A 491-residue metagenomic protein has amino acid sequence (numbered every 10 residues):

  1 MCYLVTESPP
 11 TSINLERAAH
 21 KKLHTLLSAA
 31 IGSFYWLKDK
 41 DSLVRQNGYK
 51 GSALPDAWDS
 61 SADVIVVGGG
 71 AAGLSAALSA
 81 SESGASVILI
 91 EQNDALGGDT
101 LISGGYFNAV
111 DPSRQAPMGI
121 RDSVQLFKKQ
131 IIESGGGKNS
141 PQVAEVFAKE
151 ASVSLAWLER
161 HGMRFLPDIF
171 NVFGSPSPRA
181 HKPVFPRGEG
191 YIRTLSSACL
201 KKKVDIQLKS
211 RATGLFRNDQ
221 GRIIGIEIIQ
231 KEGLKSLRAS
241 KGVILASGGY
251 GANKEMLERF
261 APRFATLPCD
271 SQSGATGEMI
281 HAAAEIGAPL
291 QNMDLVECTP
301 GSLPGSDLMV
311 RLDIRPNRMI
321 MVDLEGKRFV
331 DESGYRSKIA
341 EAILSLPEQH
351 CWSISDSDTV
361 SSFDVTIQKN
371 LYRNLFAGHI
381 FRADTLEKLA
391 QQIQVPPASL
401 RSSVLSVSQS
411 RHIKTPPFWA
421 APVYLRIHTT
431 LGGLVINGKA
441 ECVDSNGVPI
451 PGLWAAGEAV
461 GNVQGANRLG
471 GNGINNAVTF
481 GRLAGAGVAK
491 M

Functional and structural regions predicted by a protein language model:
C2-E7, I13-V64, V463: Extreme N-terminal leader/targeting segments of oxidoreductases
S28-A30, W36, G51, S86 (+4 more regions): Conserved N-terminal/central alpha/beta ligand/cofactor-binding core
V64-L89: N-terminal Rossmann-like FAD-binding beta1-loop-alpha1 element of flavoenzymes
G70-A71, D94, V404: Residue-level detector of alpha-helix initiation sites
L208-R222: A conserved short coil-to-beta-strand element within the FAD-binding core of flavoproteins
G214, S399-N467: A glycine-rich dinucleotide-binding beta-alpha-beta segment and adjacent secondary-structure elements that constitute
K231-S302, F480-L483: Glycine-rich loop(s) and the adjacent beta-strand/alpha-helix scaffold that form part
T276, I280-V395: An anion/pyrophosphate-binding glycine-rich loop and adjacent beta-alpha core in soluble alpha-beta enzymes
